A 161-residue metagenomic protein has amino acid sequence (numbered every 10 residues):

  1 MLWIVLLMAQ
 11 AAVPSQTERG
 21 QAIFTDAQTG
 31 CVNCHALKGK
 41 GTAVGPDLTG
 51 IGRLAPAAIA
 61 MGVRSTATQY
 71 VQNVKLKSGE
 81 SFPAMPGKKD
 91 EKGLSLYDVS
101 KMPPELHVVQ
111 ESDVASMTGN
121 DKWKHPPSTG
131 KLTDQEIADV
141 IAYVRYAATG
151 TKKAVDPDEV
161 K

Functional and structural regions predicted by a protein language model:
M1-M8: Bacterial N-terminal signal peptides
M8-D26, P46, I51-M61, G79-E80 (+2 more regions): Electrostatic cytochrome c docking/interface patches
V13, P56, E80-F82, K89-S95 (+3 more regions): C-terminal capping alpha-helices of c-type cytochrome domains
T25, T29, R64, T68 (+1 more regions): Sec-exported extracytoplasmic/periplasmic mature domains
Q28-K38, L48, V140-V144: The canonical Cys-X-X-Cys-His
C31, G45, K122-W123: Disulfide-stabilized extracellular ectodomain repeats and their linkers
N33, Q72-V74, T151-P157: Surface-exposed patches in mature extracellular/periplasmic domains of secreted proteins
K38-T68, N73-G119: Gly/Gly-Pro-rich "capping" loops immediately C-terminal to redox-active cysteine motifs in periplasmic/lumenal
